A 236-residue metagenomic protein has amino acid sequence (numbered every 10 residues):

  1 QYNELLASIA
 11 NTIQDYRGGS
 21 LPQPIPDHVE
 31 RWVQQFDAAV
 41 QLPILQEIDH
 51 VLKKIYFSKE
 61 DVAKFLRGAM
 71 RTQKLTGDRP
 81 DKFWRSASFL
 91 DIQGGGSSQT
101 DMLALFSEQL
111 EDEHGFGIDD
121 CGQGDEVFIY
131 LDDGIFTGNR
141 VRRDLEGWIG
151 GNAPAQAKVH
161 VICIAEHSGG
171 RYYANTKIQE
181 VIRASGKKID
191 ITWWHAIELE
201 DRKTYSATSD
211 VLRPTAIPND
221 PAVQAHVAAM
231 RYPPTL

Functional and structural regions predicted by a protein language model:
Q1-S86, G95-Q99, E146-L236: PRPP-dependent phosphoribosyltransferase catalytic core
S88, V127-I129, H160: Structural motif
S88-A104, E108: A glycine-rich, hydrophobic loop/mini-helix early in the fold
M102-F106, V141-G147: "Short basic amphipathic alpha-helical interaction patches in structured regions
H114-D125: Short acidic low-complexity segments
D125-E126, Q156: Short, well-ordered alpha-helix to beta-strand connector turns
L131-R140: Ser/Thr-glycine-rich phosphate-binding loops at phosphate-binding pockets of nucleotides, nucleotide cofactors
